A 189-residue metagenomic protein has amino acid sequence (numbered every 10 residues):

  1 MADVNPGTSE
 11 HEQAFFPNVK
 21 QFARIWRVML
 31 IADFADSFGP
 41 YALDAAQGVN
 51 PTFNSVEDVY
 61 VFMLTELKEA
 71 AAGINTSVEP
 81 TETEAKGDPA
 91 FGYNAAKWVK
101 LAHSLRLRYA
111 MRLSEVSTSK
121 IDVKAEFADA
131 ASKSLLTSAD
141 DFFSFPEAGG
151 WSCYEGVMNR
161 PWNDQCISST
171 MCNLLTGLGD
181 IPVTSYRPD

Functional and structural regions predicted by a protein language model:
M1-D189: Structured, solvent-exposed acidic/aromatic patches
